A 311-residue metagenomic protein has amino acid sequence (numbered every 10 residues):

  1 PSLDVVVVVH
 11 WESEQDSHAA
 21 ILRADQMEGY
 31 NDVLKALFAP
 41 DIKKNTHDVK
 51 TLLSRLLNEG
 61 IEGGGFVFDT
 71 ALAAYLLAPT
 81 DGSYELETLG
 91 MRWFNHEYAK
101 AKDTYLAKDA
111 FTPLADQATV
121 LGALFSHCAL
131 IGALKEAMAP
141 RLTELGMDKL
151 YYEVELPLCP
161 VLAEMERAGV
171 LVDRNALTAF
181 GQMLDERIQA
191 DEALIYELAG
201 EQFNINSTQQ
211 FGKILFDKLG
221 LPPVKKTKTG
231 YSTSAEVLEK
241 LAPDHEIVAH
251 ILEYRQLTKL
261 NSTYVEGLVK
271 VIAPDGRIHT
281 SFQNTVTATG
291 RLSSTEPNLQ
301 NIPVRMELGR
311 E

Functional and structural regions predicted by a protein language model:
P1-D25, F38, H47-V49, D109-E307: Conserved "right-hand" nucleotidyltransferase catalytic core of DNA-directed polymerases
E28-L34: N-terminal membrane/targeting module of cytochrome P450s
L34-A139: Charged catalytic and DNA/RNA-contacting regions of genome-maintenance and nucleic-acid-processing enzymes
G309-E311: Conserved ANL (AMP-binding/adenylate-forming) active-site segment centered on the GW(Y/F)…HTG consensus within
